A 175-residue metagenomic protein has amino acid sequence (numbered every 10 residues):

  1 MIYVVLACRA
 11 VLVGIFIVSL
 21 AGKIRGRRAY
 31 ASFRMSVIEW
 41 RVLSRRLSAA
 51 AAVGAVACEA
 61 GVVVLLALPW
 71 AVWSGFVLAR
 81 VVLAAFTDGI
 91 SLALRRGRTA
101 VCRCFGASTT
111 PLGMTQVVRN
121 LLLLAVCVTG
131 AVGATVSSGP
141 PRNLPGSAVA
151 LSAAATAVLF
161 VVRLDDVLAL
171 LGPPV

Functional and structural regions predicted by a protein language model:
M1-V175: Membrane-interfacial helix-loop segments of redox and metal-homeostasis proteins, especially TM-loop-TM junctions
